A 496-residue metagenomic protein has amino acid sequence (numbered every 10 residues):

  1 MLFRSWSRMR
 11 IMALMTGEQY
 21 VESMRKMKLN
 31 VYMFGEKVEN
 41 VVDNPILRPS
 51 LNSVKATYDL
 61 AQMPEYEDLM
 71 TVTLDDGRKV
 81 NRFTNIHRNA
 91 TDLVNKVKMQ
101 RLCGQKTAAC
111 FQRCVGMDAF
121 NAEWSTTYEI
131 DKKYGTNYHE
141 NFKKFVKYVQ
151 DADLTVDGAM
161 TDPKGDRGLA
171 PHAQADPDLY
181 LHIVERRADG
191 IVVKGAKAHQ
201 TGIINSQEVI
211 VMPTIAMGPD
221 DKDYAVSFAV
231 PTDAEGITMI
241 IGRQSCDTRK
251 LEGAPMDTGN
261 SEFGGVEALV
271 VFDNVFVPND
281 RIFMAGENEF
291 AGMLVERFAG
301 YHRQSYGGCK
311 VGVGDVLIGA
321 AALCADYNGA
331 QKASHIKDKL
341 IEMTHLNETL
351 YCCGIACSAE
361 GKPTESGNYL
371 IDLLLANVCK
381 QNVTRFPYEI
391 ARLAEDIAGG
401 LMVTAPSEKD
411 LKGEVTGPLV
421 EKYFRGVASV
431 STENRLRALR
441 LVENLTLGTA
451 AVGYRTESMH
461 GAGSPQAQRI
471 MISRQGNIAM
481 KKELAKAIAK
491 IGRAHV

Functional and structural regions predicted by a protein language model:
M1-L2, V496: Short, small-residue-biased leader/transition segments that mark boundaries at the very start of proteins
M12-V72: Acidic/polar, glycine-rich intrinsically disordered N-terminal extensions of enzymes
N52, K147-Q150, V192, G312-D315 (+4 more regions): Generic structural signal for well-ordered, non-transmembrane alpha-helical segments in soluble/cytosolic regions
V72-E208, P213-F228, D233-T238: Glycine-rich flavin
G158, P163-C309, S473-G492: FAD-binding core of flavoproteins
S305-P363: Extended amphipathic alpha-helical segments enriched in small hydrophobics
K337-I341, Y369-N377: Short, charged, amphipathic alpha-helical segments
L374-R493: Alpha-helix capping/hinge segments and adjacent helical runs
